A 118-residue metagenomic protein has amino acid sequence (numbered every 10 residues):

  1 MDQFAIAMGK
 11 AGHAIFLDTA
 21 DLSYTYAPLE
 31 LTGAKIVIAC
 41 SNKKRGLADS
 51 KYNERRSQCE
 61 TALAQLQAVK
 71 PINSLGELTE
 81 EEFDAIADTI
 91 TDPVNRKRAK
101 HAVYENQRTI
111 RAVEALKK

Functional and structural regions predicted by a protein language model:
A5: Acidic, glycine-rich active-site loops and adjacent beta-strand->loop/helix elements that engage anionic groups
M8-K118: C-terminal nucleotide
